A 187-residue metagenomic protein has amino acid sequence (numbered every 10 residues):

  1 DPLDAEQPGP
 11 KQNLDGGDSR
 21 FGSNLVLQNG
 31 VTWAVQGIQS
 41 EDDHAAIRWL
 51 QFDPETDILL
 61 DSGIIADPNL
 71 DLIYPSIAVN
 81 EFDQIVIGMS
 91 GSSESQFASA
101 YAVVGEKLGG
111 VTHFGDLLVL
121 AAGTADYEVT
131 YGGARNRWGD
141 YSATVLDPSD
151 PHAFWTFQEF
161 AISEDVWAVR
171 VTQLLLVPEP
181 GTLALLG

Functional and structural regions predicted by a protein language model:
D1-L176: C-terminal PAP-associated
P178-G187: A short, hydrophobic C-terminal helix/tail in secreted or cell-surface proteins
